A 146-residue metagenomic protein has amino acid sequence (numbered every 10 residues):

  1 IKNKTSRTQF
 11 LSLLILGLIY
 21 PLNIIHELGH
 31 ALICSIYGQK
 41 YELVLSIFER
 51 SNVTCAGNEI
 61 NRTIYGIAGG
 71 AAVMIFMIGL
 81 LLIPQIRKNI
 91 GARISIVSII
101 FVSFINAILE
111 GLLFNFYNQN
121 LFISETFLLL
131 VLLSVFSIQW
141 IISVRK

Functional and structural regions predicted by a protein language model:
I1-G17, S35, S46-F48, V73-L81 (+1 more regions): Active-site scaffold of zinc-dependent metalloenzymes
K2-K4, K40, K88, K146: Context-gated lysine
Q9-Y20, N89-V97: Interfacial segments of alpha-helical transmembrane regions
G17-T63: Small-residue-rich helix-interface/hinge motifs
V44, E49-V144: Metalloprotease/metallohydrolase-associated module, dominated by Zn2+-dependent proteases
